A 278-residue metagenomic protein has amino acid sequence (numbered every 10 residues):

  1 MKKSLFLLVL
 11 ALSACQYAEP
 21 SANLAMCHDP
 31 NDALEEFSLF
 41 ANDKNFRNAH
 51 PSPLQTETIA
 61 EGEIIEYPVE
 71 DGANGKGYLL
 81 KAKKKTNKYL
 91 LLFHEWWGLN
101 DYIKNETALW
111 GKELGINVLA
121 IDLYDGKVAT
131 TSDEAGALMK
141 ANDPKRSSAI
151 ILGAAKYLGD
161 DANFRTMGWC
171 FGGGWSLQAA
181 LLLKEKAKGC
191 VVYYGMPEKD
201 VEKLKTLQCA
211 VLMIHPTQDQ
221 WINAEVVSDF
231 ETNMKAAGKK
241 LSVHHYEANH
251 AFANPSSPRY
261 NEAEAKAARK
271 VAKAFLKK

Functional and structural regions predicted by a protein language model:
S4-S13: Sec-dependent N-terminal signal peptides
A22, D29-P30, K235-K278: C-terminal catalytic histidine-bearing segment of alpha/beta-hydrolase fold enzymes
A22-I59, E63-Y157: Serine-hydrolase catalytic machinery in alpha/beta-hydrolase-like enzymes
E106, N223-N233: Short alpha-helix in the alpha/beta-hydrolase fold that links the catalytic acid
L158-W169: Alpha/beta-hydrolase fold nucleophile elbow
G168-G172, S176: Gly/Ala-rich beta-loop-alpha elbow adjacent to hydrolase catalytic centers
E185-M196: A conserved short beta-strand
L207, M213-H215, D219: Short beta-strand/loop motif that positions the catalytic acidic residue of the alpha/beta-hydrolase fold
